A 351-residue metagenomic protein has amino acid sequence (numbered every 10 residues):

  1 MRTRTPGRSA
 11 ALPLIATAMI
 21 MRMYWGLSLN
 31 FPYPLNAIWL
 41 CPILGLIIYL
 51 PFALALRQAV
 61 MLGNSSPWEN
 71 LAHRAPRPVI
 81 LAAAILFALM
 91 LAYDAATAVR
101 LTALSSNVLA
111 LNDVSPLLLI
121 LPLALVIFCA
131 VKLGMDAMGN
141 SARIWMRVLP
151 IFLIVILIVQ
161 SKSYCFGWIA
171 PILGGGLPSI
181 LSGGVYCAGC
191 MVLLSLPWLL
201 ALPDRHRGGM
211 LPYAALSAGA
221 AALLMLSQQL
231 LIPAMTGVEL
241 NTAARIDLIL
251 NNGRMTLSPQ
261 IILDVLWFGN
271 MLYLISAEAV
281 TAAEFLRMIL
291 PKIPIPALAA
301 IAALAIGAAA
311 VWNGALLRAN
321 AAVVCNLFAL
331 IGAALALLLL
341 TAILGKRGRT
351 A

Functional and structural regions predicted by a protein language model:
T5-S28, C41, G45, Y49-F52 (+6 more regions): Hydrophobic, membrane-embedded alpha-helices of multi-pass small-molecule transporters
G7, A92-V99, V131, R147-L173 (+1 more regions): Hydrophobic alpha-helical segments and their helix-loop junctions in multi-pass secondary transporters
A18, M23-P116, G332-A333: Membrane helical hairpin/interfacial module
I43-A55, F87-A98, V126-F128, R147-S161 (+2 more regions): Selective recognition of specific alpha-helical transmembrane segments in multi-pass small-molecule
L101-N107, A124-W145, A201-H206, A315-N320 (+1 more regions): Membrane-water interface regions at transmembrane-helix termini and the short interhelical loops of multi-pass membrane
L117-L118, A130-Q160, A322-L337: Membrane-interface loop-to-helix entry segments
I232-Q260: Membrane-interface interhelical connector segments
L290-A297, A308-L330: Extracellular/periplasmic helix-loop-helix junctions in multi-pass membrane proteins
